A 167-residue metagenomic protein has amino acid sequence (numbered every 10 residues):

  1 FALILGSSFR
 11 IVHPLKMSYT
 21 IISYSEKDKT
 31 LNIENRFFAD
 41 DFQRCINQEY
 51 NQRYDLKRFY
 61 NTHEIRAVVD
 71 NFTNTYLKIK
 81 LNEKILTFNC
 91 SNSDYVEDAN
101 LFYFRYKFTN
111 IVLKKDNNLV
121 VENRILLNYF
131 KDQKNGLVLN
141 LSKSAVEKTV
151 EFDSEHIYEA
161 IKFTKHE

Functional and structural regions predicted by a protein language model:
F1-P14: Bacterial Sec-dependent signal peptides at the C-terminal "C-region" and cleavage site
I11-E167: N-terminal soluble domains immediately following signal/targeting peptides that reside in extracytoplasmic
